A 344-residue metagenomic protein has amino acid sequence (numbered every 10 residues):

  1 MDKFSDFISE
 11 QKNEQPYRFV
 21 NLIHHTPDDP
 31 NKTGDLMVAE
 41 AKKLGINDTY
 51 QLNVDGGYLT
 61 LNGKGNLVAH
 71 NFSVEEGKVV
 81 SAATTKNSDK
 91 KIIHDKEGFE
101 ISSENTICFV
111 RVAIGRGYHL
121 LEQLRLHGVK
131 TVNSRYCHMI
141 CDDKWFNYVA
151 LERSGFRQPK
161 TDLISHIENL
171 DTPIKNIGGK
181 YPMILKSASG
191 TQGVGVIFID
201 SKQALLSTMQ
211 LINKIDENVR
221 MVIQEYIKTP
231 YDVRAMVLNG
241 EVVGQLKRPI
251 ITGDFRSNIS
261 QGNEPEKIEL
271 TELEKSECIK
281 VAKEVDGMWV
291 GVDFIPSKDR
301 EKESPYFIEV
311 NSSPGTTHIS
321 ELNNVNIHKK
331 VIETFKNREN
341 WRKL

Functional and structural regions predicted by a protein language model:
K3-K130, F146, S165-E168: ATP-binding N-terminal substructure of ATP-dependent carboxylate-amine bond-forming enzymes
F19-I23, D95-S102, R125-G128, V132-M221 (+2 more regions): Active-site nucleotide/adenylate-binding loops and adjacent lid/helix of ATP-dependent enzymes
G34-V38, Y118-E122, Y148, D171-I174 (+3 more regions): Short amphipathic alpha-helical segments and helix-helix/interface helices
A113-G115, C137-C141, V242, R248-P249 (+1 more regions): Short glycine-enriched loops at secondary-structure junctions
M183, G244, V290, Y306-E309: Protein kinase-like catalytic core scaffold
V194-V281: Phosphate-binding site of ATP-dependent enzymes
R220, E225, F255-F307, K329-L344: A long amphipathic alpha-helix within ATP-dependent nucleotide-binding catalytic cores
N311-N323: Glycine-rich phosphate/pyrophosphate-binding beta-alpha loops
